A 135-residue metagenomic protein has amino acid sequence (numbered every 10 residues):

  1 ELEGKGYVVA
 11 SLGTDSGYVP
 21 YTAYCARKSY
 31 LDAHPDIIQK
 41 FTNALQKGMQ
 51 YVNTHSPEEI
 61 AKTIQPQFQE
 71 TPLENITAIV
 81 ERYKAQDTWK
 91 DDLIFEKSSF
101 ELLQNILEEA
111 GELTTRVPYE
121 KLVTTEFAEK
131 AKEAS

Functional and structural regions predicted by a protein language model:
E1-G13: Ligand-binding "clamshell"
E1-L2, Y18-P20, R82, T124-E126: Short secondary-structure boundary/hinge segments and terminal tails
V9, D15-Y24: Extracytoplasmic ligand-binding site segments that recognize negatively charged/polar headgroups
S11, R27, V123-F127: Helix N-cap / beta->alpha transition motif
T14-G17, Y30-L31, G48: Short, catalytically relevant binding-site loops at active-site mouths
P20-D36: A bilobed periplasmic-binding-protein/Venus flytrap-type ligand-binding module shared by bacterial periplasmic
D32-T114: Secondary-structure end/capping motifs
E101-S135: Conserved C-terminal helix/tail region of periplasmic/extracytoplasmic solute-binding proteins
